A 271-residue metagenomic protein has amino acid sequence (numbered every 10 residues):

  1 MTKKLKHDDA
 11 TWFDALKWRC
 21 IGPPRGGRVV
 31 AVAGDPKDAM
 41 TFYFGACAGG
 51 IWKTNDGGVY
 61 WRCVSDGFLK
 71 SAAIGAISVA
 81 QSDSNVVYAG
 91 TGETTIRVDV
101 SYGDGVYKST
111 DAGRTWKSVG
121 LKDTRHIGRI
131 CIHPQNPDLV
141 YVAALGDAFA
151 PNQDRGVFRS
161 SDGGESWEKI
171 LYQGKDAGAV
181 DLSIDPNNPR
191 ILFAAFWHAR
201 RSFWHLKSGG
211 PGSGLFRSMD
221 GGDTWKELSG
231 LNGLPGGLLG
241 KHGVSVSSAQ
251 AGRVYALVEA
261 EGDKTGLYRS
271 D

Functional and structural regions predicted by a protein language model:
M1-D271: Beta-propeller blade termini and top-face loops
